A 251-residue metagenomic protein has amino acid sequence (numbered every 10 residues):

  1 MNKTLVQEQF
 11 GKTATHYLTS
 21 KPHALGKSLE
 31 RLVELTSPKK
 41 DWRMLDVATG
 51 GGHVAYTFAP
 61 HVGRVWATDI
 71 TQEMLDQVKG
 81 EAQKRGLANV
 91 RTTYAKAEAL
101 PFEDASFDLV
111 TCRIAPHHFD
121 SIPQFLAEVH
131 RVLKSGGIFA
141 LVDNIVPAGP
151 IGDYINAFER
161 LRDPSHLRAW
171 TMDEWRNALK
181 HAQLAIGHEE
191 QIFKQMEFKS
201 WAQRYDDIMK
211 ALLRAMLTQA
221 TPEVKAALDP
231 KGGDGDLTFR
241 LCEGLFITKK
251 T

Functional and structural regions predicted by a protein language model:
M1-W42, H53-T57, M74-Q77, S200-A202 (+1 more regions): Conserved class I S-adenosyl-L-methionine
L45-A99: Class I SAM-dependent methyltransferase SAM/SAH-binding core
G51, D173, A185-T251: Conserved Class I S-adenosyl-L-methionine
E98-L109: A short acidic, Gly/Pro-enriched loop at the edge of an enzyme's catalytic core that lines a small-molecule cofactor
D108-S121: A short SAM/SAH-binding and catalytic strip from SAM-dependent methyltransferases
P123-I138: A short glycine-rich, Lys/Arg-flanked "PGG" loop and its adjoining helix->strand segment in the class I
F139-D163: Conserved class I S-adenosyl-L-methionine
R168-Q183: Short alpha-helix
